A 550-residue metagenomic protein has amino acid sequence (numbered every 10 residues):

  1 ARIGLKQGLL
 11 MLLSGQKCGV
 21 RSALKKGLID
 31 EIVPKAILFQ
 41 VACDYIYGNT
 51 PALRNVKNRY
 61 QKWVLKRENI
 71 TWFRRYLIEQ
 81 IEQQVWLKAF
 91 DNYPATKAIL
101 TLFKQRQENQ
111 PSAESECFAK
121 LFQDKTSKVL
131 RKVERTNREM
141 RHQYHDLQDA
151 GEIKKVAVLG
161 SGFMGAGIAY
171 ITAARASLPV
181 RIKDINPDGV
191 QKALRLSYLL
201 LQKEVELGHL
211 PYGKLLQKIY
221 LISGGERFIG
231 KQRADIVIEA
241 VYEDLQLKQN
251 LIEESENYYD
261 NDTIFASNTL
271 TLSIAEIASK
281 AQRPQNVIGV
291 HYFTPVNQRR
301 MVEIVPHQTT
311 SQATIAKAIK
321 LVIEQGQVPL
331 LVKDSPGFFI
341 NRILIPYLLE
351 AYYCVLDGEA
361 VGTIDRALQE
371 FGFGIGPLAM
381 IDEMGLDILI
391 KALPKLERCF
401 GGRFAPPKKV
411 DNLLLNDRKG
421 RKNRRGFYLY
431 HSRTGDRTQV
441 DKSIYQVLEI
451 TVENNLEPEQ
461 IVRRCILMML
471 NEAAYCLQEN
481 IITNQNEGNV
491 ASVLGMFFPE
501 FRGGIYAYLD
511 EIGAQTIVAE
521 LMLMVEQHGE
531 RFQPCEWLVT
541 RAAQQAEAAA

Functional and structural regions predicted by a protein language model:
A1-A550: N-terminal glycine-rich phosphate-binding loop for ADP-containing cofactors
